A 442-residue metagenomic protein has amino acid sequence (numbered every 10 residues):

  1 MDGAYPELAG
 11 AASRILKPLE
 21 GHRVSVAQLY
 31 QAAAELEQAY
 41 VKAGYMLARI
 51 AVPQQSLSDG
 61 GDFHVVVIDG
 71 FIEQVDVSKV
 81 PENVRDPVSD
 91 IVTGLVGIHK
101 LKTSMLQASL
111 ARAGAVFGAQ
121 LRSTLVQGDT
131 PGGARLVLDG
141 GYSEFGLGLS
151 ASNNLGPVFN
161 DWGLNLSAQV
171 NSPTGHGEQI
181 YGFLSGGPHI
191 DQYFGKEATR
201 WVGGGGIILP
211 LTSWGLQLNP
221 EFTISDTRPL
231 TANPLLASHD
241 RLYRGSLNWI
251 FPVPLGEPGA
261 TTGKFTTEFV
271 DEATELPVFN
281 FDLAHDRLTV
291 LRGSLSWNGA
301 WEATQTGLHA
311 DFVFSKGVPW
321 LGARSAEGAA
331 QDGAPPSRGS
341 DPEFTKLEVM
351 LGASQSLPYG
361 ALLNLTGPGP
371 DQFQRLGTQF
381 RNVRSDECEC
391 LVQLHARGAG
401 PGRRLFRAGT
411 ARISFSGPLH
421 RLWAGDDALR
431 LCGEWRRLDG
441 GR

Functional and structural regions predicted by a protein language model:
M1-L155, L184-W201, L347-M350, G367-P368: Periplasmic polypeptide-binding modules associated with outer-membrane biogenesis and secretion
G3, Q54, A151-L155, G186-P188 (+7 more regions): Short, well-ordered turn and helix-capping elements at secondary-structure junctions
A43, S58, G175, S213 (+4 more regions): A cross-taxa feature marking solvent-exposed loop/turn segments within ectodomains of secreted and single-pass membrane
D62-V66, R135-V137, G148, S246-N248 (+6 more regions): Beta-strand secondary-structure signal
E73-D76, G146-L149, R228-T231, V392 (+1 more regions): Short small-residue beta-strand/loop micro-motif enriched in glycine and branched aliphatics
E82-D86, K102-T304: Gram-negative/organellar outer-membrane beta-barrel architecture
P157-F159, D439-R442: Small/polar, glycine/serine/threonine/aspartate-rich low-complexity segments that form flexible
A273-E434, L438-G441: C-terminal outer-membrane beta-barrel translocator/porin domains of Gram-negative envelope proteins and their
